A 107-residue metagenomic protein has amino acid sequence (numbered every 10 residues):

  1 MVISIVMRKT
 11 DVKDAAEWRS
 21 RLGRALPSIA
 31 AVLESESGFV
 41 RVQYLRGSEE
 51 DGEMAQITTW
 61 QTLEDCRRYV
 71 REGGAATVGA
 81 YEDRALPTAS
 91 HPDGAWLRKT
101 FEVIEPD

Functional and structural regions predicted by a protein language model:
M1, G52-E53: Conserved catalytic motifs of the protein kinase core domain
M1-K9: Active-site-flanking beta-strand signature of metal-NTP-handling nucleotidyl enzymes and homologous cyclase-like
T10-K13, W60-Q61: Structural beta->alpha junctions
K13-S20, C66-R68: Short, conserved charged micro-motifs
P27-V40, E49, T59-L97: An amphipathic, aromatic/His-enriched active-site/gating alpha helix that lines ligand/cofactor pockets
L45-D51: A short beta-turn/loop motif at secondary-structure boundaries
G94-D107: Catalytic "initiation/cleavage/transfer" segments centered on a nucleophilic residue and adjacent nucleic-acid-engaging
